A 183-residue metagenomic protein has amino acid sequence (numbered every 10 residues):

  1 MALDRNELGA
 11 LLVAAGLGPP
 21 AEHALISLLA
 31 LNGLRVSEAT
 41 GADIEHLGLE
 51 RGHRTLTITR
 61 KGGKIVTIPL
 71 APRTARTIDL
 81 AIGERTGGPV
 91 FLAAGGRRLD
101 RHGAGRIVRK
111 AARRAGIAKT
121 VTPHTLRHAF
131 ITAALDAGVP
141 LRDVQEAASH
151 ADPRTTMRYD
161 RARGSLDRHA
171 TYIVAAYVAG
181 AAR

Functional and structural regions predicted by a protein language model:
M1-R183: Conserved catalytic core of the tyrosine transesterase superfamily
